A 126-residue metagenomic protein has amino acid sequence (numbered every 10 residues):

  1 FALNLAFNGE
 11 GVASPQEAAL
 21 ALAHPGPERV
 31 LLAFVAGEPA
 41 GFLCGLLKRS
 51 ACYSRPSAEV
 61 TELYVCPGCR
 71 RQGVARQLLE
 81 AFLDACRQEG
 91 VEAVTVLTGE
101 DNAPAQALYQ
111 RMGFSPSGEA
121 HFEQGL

Functional and structural regions predicted by a protein language model:
F1-R55, T61, C66, L79-E80 (+3 more regions): Acetyl-CoA-dependent GNAT
L5-A6, C69, E92-A93: Short, contiguous strand/loop micro-motifs
Q16-L20, G45, R70, T95 (+1 more regions): A generic local structural motif
R49, Y64, L97-N102, A120: Short, flexible active-site-adjacent loop segments at beta-strand->alpha-helix junctions, enriched in small/polar
S54, Q72, A103: Loop/helix-junction capping segments adjacent to catalytic residues or to phosphate/diphosphate-binding pockets
V65, R71-D84, A107-R111: Conserved acetyl-CoA-binding loop-helix of GNAT-fold acetyltransferases
R76, E100-G118, E123-Q124: Conserved active-site alpha-helix within GNAT-family acetyltransferase domains
C86-T98: Conserved GNAT acetyl-CoA-binding A-motif
